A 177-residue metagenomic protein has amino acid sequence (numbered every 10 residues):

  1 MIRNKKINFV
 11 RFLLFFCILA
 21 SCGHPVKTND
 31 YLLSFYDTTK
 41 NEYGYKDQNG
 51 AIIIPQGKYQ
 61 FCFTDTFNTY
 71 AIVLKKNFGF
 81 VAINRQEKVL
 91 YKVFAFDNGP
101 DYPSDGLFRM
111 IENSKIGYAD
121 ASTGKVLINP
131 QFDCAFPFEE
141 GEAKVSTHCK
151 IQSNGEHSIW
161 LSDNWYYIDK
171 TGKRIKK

Functional and structural regions predicted by a protein language model:
M1-T28: Bacterial Sec-dependent N-terminal signal peptides
H24-K177: Residue-level detector of conserved, function-critical positions
